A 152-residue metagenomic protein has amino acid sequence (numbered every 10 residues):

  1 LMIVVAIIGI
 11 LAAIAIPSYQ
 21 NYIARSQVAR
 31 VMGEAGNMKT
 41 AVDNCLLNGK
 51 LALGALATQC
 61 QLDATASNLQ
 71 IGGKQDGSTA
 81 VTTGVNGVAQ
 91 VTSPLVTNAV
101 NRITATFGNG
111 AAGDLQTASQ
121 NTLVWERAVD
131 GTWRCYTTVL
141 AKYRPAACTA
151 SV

Functional and structural regions predicted by a protein language model:
L1-R30, E34, M38: N-terminal single-pass transmembrane signal-anchor helix
M2-V5, A15, V42, A66 (+2 more regions): Generic low-complexity, intrinsically disordered sequence content enriched in small uncharged/hydrophobic residues
A15-S18, A41, I103, V139: A general marker of short, structured functional hotspots
A24-T58, L62-A64: Membrane-proximal N-terminal amphipathic helix
L47-V152: Periplasmic/extracellular, small/polar-rich flexible segments of pilin-like filament-forming proteins
